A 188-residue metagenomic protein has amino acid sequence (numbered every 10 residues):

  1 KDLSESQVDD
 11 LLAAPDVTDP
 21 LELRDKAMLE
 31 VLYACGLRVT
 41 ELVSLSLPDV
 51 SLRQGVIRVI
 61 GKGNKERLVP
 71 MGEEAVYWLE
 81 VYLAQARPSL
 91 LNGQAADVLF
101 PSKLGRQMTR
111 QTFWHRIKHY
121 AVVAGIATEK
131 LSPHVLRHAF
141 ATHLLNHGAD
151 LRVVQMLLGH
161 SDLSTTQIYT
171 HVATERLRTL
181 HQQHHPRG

Functional and structural regions predicted by a protein language model:
K1-G188: Conserved catalytic core of the tyrosine transesterase superfamily
